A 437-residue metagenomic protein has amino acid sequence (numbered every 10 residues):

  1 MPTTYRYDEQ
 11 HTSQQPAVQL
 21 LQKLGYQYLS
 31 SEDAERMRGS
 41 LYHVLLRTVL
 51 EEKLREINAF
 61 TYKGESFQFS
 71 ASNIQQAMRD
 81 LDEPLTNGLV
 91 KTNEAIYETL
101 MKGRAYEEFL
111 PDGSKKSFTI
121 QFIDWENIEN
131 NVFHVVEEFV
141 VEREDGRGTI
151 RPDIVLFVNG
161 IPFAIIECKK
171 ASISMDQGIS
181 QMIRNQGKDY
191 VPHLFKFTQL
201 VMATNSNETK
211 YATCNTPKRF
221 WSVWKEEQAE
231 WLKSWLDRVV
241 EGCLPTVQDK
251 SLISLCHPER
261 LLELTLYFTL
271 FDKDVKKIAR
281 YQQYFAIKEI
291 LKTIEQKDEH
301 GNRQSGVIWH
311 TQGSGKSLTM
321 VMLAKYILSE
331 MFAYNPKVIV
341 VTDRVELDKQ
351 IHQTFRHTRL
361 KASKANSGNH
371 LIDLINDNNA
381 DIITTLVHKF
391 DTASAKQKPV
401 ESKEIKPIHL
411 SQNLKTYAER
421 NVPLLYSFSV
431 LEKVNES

Functional and structural regions predicted by a protein language model:
P2-K337, E346-K361, N378-D381, H388 (+5 more regions): ATP-dependent helicase/translocase motor core
F139, T342-V345, A365-L374, L386-T392: Conserved helicase motor
S394-K396: Cytochrome P450 core scaffold surrounding the K-helix E-X-X-R motif and the conserved "meander" helix-loop region
F428-V430: Catalytic glutamate of the conserved HExxH
